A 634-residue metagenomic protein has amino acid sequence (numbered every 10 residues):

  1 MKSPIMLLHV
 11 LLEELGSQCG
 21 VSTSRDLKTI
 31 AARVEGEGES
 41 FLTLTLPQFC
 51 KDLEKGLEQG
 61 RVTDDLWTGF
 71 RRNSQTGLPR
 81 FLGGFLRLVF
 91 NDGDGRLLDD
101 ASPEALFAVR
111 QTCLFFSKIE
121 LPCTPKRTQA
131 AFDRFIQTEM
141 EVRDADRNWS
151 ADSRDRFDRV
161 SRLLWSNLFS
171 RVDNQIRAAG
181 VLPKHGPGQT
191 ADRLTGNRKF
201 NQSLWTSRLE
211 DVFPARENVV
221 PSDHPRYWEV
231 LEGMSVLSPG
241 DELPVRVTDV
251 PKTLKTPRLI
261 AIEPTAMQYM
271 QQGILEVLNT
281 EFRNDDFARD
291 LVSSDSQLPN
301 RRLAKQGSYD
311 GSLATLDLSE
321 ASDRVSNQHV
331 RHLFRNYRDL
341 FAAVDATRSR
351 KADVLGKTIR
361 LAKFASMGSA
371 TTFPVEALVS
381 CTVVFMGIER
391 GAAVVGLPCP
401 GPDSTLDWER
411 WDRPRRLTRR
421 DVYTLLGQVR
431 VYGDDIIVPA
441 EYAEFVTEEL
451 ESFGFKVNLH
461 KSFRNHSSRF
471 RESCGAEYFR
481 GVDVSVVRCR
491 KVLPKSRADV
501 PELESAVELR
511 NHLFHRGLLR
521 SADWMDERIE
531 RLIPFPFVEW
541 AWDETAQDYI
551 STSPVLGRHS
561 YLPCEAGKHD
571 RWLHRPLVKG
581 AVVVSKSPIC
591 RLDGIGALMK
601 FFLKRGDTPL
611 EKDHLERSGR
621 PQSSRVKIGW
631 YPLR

Functional and structural regions predicted by a protein language model:
M1-P257, P402-P414, N511-R634: C-terminal, non-catalytic extensions of nucleic-acid polymerases
Y227-L237, D241-L243, T248-K252, T256-R258 (+5 more regions): Glycine- and small hydrophobic-enriched segments that form the cores of compact globular domains
G240, P244-F287, L361-G391: Conserved pre-motif C helix in the palm subdomain of viral-like polymerases
R258-I260, M270-Q272, D323-S326, G481-V482 (+1 more regions): Short helix/loop capping segments that flank catalytic or ligand/cofactor-binding pockets
A261, T265-T315, F385, G401-D412: Active-site-proximal segment of RNA-dependent polymerases
S293-N300, V446, F453, F479: Conserved PLP-enzyme active-site core in the AAT-like
S308-Y432, I437-F453, H460-E477, K491-A498 (+1 more regions): Conserved polymerase palm-domain catalytic core
V486-L513: Extended, charge-rich low-complexity interaction segments
